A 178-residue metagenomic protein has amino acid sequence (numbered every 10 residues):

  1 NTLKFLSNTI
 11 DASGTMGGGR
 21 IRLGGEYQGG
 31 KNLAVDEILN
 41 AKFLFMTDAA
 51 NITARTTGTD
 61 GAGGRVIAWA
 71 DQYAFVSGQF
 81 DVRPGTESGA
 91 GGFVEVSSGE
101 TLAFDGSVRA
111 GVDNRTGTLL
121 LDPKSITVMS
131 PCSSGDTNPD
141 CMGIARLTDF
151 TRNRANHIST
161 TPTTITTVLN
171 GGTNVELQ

Functional and structural regions predicted by a protein language model:
N1-Q178: Extracellular and secretory-pathway beta-repeat/beta-biased strand scaffolds
